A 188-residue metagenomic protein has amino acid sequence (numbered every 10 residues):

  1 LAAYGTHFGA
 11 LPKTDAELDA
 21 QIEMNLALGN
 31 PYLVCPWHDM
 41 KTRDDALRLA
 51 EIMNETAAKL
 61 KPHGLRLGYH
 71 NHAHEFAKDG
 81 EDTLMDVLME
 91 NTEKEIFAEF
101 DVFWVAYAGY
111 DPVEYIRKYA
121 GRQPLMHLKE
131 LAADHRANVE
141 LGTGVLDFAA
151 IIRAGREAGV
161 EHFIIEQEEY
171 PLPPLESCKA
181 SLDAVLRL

Functional and structural regions predicted by a protein language model:
L1-A3, Q123: A broad structural signal for short, well-ordered beta-strand segments within beta-sheet-rich domains
A3-Y4, G9-F97, V105, L175: Active-site acidic/histidine proton-transfer and metal-coordination neighborhood in alpha/beta enzyme cores
G29, D82-F97, W104-L188: Histidine-acidic metal/acid-base catalytic patches
